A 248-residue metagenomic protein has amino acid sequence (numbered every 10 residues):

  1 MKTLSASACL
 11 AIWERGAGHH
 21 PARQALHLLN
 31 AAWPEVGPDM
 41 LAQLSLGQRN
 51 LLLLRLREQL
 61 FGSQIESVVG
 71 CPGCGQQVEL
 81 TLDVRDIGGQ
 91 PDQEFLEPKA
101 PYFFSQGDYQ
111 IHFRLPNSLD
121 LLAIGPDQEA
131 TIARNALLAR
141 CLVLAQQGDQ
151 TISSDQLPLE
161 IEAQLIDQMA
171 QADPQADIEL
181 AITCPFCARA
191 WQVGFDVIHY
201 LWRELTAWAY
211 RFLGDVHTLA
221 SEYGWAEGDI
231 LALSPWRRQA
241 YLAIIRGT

Functional and structural regions predicted by a protein language model:
M1-T248: Long C-terminal interaction/binding lobes of large macromolecular proteins
